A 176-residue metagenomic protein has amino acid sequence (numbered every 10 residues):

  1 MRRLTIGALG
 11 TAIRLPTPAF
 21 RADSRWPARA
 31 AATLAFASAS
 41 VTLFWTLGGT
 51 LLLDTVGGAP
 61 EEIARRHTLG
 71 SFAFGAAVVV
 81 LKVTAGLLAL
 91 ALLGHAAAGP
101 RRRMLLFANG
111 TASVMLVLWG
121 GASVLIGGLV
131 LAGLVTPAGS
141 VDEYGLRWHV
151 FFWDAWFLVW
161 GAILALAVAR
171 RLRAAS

Functional and structural regions predicted by a protein language model:
R2-S24, L88-S113, R173-S176: Cytoplasmic juxtamembrane regions at transmembrane-helix boundaries
A28-A39: Alpha-helical transmembrane segments
A37-G49, V114-L131: C-terminal TM-helix exit segments that contain a strictly Trp-centered aromatic cap at the helix terminus
S38-A73: Hydrophobic transmembrane helix segments
L47-D54, G94-A97, G128-V135, A169-S176: Transmembrane helix-loop junctions in multipass membrane proteins, especially transporters and channels
A59-E61, S123-H149: Interfacial non-cytosolic loop connecting adjacent transmembrane helices
A73, A108, V141-W160: Individual transmembrane alpha-helices with interfacial aromatic-anchor signatures
A77-L87, F151-A167: Hydrophobic cores of alpha-helical transmembrane segments in multi-pass inner/ER membrane proteins, independent
